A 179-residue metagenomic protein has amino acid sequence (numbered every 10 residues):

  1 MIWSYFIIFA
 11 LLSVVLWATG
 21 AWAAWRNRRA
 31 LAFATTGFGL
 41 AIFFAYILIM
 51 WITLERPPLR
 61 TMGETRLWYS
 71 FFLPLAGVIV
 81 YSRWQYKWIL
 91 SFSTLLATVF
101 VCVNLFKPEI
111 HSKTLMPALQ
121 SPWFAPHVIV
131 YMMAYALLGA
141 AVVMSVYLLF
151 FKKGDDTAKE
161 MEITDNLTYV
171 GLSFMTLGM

Functional and structural regions predicted by a protein language model:
M1-M179: Polytopic transmembrane helical bundles with strong interfacial aromatic enrichment
